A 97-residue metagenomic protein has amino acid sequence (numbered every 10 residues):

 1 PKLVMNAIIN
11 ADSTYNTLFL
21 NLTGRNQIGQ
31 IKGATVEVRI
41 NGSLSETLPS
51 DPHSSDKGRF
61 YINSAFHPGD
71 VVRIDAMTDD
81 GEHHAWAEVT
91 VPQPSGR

Functional and structural regions predicted by a protein language model:
P1-R97: A sequence/structural signal for flexible, mid-protein segments enriched in small/helix-disrupting residues
